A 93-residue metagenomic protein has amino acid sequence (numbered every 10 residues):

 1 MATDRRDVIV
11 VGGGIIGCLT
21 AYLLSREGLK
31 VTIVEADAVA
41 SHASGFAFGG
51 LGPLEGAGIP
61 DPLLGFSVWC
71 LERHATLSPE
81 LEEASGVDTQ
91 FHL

Functional and structural regions predicted by a protein language model:
A2-I16, T32: Beta1/beta-strand and adjacent pyrophosphate-binding region of the FAD-binding site in flavoprotein oxidoreductases
R5, G28, G45-F48, L93: A structure-centric signal for secondary-structure junctions around beta-strands
V10-G12, A43, A47-G50: Short glycine/serine/threonine-biased micro-segments
G14, D37, L54: Proline-glycine-enriched beta-turn/loop adjacent to the NAD(P) cofactor-binding site in Rossmann-like oxidoreductases
G17, A40, P60: Flexible, glycine-rich phosphate/dinucleotide-binding loops and adjacent beta-alpha linkers at cofactor/substrate
S25-F46: Glycine-rich FAD pyrophosphate-binding loop
G49-L93: Dinucleotide-binding Rossmann-like beta1-alpha1 core, especially the glycine-rich loop that anchors the ADP
